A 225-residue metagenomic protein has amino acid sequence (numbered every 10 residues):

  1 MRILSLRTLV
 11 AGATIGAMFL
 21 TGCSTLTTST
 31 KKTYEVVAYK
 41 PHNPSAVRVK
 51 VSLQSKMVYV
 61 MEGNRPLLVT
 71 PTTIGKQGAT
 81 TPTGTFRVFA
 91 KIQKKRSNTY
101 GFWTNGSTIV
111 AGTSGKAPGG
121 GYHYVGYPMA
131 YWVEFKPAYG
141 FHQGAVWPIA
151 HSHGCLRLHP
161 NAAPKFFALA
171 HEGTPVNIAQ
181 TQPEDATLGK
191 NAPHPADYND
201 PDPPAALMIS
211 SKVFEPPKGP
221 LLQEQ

Functional and structural regions predicted by a protein language model:
M1, V51, T72, F86-V88 (+3 more regions): Generic structural hydrophobic/aromatic packing signal, biased to beta-strands
M1-A13: Bacterial N-terminal signal peptides that target proteins for export
R2, I15, S24-L26: Protein maturation boundaries and topogenic segments
L6, K56, Y139: Glycine-centered loop/turn positions within well-structured domains that cap or flank conserved ligand/cofactor-binding
C23, G101-Q225: Exported/periplasmic cell-wall-interacting domains
C23-G106, G112, P118-G121, H194 (+1 more regions): Cell wall/extracellular polymer interaction/catalysis modules
